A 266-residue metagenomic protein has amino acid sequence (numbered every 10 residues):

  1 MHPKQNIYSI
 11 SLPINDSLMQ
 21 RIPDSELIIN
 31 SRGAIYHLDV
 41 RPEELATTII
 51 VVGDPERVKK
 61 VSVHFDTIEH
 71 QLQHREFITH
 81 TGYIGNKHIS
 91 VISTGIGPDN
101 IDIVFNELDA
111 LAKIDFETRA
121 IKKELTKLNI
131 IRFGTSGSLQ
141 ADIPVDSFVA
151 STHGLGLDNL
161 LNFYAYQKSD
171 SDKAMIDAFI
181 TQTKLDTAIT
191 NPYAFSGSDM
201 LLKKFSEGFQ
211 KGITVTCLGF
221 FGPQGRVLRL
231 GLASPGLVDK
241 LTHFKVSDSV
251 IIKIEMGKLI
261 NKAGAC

Functional and structural regions predicted by a protein language model:
M1-L18: N-terminal amphipathic/basic-hydrophobic helices that include classical n-h-c signal peptides and signal-anchor
N6, N15, P23, P144 (+6 more regions): Serine/threonine-rich low-complexity intrinsically disordered regions
L18-Y193: Metabolite-binding pocket within alpha/beta catalytic cores that recognizes anionic/polar moieties
P55-V58, D102-F105, L202, I254-K262: Short, hydrophobic/amphipathic alpha-helical packing segments that form internal helix faces or helix-helix interfaces
I92, I131, V149, Q210-V215 (+2 more regions): Hydrophobic/aromatic beta-strand patches that form the interior of the parallel beta-sheet core in alpha/beta enzyme
K113-I114, E207-Q210, A263-C266: Structural alpha-beta junctions
I176-V250: Active-site rim beta-loop-alpha module in soluble metabolic enzymes
T242-C266: A C-terminal functional module that forms or caps the active site or interfaces directly with catalytic machinery
